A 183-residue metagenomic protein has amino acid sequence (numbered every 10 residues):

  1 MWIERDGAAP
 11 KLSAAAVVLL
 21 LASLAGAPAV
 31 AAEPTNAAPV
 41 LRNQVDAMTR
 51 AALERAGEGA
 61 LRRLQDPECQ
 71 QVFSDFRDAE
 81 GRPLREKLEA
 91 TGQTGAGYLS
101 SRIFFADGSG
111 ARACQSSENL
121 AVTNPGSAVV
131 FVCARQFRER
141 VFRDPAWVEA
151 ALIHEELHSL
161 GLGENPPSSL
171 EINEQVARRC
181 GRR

Functional and structural regions predicted by a protein language model:
M1-P10: N-terminal secretory signal peptides that target proteins for export/translocation
W2, G26-E149, S159-R183: Predominantly extracellular/secreted Zn2+-dependent metalloproteases
K11-A16, R143: Hydrophobic alpha-helical segments and their boundary regions
A14-A25: Bacterial N-terminal signal peptides
L152: Substrate/cofactor-recognition hotspot
E155: Walker B catalytic acidic pair
